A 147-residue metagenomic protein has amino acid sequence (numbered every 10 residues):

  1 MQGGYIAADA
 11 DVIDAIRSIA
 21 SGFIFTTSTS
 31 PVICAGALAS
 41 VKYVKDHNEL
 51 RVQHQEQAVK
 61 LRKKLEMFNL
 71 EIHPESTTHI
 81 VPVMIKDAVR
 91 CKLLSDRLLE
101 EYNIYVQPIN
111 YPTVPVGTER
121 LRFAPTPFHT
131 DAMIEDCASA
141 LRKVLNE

Functional and structural regions predicted by a protein language model:
M1-Q2, C91: Short glycine/serine/threonine-rich phosphate/pyrophosphate-binding segments that cradle anionic phosphate groups
Q2-N48: Conserved core segment of the aminotransferase class I/II
A10-I13, A88, F128-T130: Short, glycine-/Ser/Thr-/acidic-enriched flexible segments
A15-S18, A39, D46-K60, K64 (+2 more regions): A non-catalytic, amphipathic alpha-helix used as a structural packing/dimerization or gating element in enzyme scaffolds
I24-T29, N69-E71, P108-T113: Short beta-strand/turn micro-motifs at beta-sheet edges
V52-R62, E66-N103, Y111, T118 (+1 more regions): Conserved PLP-binding catalytic core of the aspartate aminotransferase-like
E100-E101, T113-E147: PLP-dependent enzyme catalytic core of the Aspartate aminotransferase-like
